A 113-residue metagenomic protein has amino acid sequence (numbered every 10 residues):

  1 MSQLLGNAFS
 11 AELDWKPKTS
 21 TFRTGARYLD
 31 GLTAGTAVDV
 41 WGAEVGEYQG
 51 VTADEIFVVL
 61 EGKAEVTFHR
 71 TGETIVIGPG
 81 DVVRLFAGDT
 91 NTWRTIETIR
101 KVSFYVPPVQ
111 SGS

Functional and structural regions predicted by a protein language model:
M1-V40: A short, N-terminal "cap"/entry segment at the start of jelly-roll beta-barrel domains of the cupin/DSBH fold
T33-T52, A87: Conserved short histidine dyad/triad with adjacent acidic residue
V51-V66: Short, conserved beta-strand element in jelly-roll/cupin
I56, G72-T74, R100, P108: Short, surface-exposed beta-strand-loop junctions and turns on beta-sheet-rich folds
I56, G80-D81, N91: Hydrophobic/aromatic beta-strand elements that line small-molecule binding cavities or substrate pockets in beta-rich
T67-H69, R94: A generic structural motif
T71-A87: Short acidic-glycine-tyrosine-enriched beta hairpin
A87-S111: Ligand-binding loop in jelly-roll beta-barrel domains
